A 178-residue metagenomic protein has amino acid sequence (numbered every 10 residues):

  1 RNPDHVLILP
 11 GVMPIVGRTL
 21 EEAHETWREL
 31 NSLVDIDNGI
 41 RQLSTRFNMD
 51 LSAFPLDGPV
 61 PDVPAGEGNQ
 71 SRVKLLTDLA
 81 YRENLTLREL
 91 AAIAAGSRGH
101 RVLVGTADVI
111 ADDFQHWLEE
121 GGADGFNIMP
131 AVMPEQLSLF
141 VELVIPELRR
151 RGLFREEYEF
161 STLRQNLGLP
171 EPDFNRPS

Functional and structural regions predicted by a protein language model:
R1-S178: C-terminal amphipathic alpha-helical "assembly" element that mediates oligomerization/partner interfaces or acts as
